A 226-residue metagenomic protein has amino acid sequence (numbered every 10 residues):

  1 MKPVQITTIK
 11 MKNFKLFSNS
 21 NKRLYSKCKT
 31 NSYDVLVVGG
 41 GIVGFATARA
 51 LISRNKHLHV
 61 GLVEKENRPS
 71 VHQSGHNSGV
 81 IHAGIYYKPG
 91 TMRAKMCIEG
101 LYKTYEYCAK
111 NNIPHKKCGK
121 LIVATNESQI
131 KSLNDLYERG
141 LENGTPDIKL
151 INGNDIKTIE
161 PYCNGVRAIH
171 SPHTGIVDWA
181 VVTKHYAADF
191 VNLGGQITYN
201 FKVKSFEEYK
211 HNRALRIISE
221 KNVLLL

Functional and structural regions predicted by a protein language model:
M1-N31: N-terminal mitochondrial targeting presequence
K29-V43, G61: Beta1/beta-strand and adjacent pyrophosphate-binding region of the FAD-binding site in flavoprotein oxidoreductases
A48, I52, D189: Gly/Ala-rich phosphate-binding loop of Rossmann-like dinucleotide-binding domains, activating on the conserved
I52-G75: Glycine-rich FAD pyrophosphate-binding loop
E64, K117, N152-G153, Y199-F201 (+1 more regions): Short loop/edge segments at beta-strand edges and connector loops that shape dinucleotide/nucleotide cofactor-binding
G79-I159, G165: Dinucleotide-binding Rossmann-like beta1-alpha1 core, especially the glycine-rich loop that anchors the ADP
I169-L226: Helical element adjacent to the flavin cofactor pocket in flavoenzyme catalytic cores
